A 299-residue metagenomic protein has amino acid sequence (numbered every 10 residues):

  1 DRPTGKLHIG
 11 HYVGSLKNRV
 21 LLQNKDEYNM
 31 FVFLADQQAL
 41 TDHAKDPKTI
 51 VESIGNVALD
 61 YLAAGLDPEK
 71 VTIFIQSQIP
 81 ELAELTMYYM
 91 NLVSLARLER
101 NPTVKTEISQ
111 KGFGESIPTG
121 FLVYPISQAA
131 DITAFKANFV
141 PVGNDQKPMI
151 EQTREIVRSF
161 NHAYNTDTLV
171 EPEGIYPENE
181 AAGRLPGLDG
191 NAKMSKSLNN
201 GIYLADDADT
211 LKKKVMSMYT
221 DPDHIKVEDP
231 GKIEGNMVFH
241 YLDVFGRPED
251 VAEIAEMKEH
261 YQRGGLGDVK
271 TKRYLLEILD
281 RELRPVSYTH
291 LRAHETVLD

Functional and structural regions predicted by a protein language model:
D1-P3, D36-Q38, N138-F139, L198: Short, histidine-centered active-site or binding-site loop motifs used for metal coordination, general acid-base
P3-A129, L283-S287: N-terminal Rossmann-like or analogous alpha/beta NTP/dinucleotide-binding catalytic cores that position adenine
K105-L283: Active-site cores that bind ATP or allylic diphosphates and position pyrophosphate for catalysis
T289-T296: Conserved small/polar residues in nucleotide/adenosyl-binding loops
